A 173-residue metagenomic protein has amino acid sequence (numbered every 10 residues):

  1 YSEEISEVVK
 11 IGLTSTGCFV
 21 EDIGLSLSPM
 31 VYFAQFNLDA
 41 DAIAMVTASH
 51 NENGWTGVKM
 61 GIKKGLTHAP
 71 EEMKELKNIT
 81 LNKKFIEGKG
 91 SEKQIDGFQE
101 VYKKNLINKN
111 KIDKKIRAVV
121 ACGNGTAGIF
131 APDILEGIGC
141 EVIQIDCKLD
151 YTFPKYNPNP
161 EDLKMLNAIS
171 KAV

Functional and structural regions predicted by a protein language model:
Y1-W55, I134-V173: N-terminal small/polar loop signature for handling phosphorylated ligands or for N-terminal nucleophile
T56-V173: Gly/Ser/Thr-enriched, mixed-charge loops and adjacent short helices that form phosphate/oxyanion-binding elements
